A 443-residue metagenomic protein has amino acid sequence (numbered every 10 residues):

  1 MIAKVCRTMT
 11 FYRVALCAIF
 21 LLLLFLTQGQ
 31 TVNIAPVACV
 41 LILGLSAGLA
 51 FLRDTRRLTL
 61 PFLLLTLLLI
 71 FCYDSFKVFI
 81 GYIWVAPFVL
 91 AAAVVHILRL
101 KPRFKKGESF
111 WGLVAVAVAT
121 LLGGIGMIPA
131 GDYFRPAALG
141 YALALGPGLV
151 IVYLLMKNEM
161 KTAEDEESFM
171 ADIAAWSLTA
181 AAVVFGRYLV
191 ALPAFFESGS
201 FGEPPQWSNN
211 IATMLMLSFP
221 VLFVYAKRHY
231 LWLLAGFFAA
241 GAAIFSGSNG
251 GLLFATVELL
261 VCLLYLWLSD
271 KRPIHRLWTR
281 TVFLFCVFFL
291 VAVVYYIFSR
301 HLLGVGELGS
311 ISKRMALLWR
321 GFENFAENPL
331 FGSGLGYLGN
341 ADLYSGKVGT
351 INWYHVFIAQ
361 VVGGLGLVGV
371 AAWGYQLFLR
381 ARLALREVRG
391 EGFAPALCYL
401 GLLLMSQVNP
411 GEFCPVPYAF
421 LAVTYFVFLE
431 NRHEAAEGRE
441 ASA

Functional and structural regions predicted by a protein language model:
I2-L98, G123-P129, L402: N-terminal signal-anchor transmembrane segment
F11, H229-Y230, L365-L403, L429: Hydrophobic transmembrane alpha-helices and their immediate junctions
C17-F25, L217-P220, A394-M405, G411-A443: Transmembrane alpha-helices of multi-pass inner-membrane enzymes
F25-P36, D74-I83, E203-A212, L233-W267 (+2 more regions): Helix-loop-helix junctions and helix-breaking kinks within/between transmembrane helices of multi-pass membrane
I42-G48, P147-V152, D165-A194, P205-L266 (+1 more regions): Alpha-helical transmembrane segments of multi-pass inner-membrane proteins
G81-A93, E108-G124, Y133-N158, S177: Aromatic-anchored transmembrane helix interface
G186, F245-S246, L263-L308, F322-A326: A membrane-periplasm/extracellular boundary helix in multi-pass inner-membrane enzymes that assemble envelope glycans
L303-L365, A384: Long extracytoplasmic/lumenal interhelical loops at the membrane interface of multi-pass membrane proteins
